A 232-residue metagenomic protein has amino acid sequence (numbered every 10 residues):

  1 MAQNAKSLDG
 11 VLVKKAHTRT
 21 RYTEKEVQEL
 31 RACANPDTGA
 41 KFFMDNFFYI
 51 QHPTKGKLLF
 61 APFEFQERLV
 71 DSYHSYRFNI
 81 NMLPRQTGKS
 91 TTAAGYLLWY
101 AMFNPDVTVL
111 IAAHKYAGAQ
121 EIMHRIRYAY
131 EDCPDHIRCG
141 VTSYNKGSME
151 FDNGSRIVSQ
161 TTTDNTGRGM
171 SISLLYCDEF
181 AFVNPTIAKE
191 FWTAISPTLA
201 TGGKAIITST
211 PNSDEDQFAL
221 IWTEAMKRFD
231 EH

Functional and structural regions predicted by a protein language model:
A2-H232: Phosphate/NTP-binding elements of NTP-utilizing enzymes
